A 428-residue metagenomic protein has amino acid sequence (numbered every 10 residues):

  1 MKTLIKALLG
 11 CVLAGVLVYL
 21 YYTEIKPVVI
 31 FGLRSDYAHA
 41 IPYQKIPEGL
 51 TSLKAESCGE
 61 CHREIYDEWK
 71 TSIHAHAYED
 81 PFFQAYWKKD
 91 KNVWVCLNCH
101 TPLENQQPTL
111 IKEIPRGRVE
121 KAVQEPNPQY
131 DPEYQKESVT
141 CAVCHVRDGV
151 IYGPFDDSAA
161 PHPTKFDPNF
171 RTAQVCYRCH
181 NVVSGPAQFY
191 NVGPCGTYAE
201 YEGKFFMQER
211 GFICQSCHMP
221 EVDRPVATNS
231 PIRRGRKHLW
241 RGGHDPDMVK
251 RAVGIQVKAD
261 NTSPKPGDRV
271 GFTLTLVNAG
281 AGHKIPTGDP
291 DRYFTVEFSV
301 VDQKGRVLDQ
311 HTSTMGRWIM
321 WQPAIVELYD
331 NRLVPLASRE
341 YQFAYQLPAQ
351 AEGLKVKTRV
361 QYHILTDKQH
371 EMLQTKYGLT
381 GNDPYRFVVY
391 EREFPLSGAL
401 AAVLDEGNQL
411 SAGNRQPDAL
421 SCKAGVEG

Functional and structural regions predicted by a protein language model:
M1-L13: N-terminal Sec-pathway targeting helices
K6-L9, G32-P47, P115-Q124, H218 (+2 more regions): Charged, low-complexity, helix/coiled-coil-prone segments
L9, G59, L97, A419-L420: Secreted/extracellular small peptides and ectodomain modules produced from precursors
G15-R171, V175-Q208: Sequence context of c-type cytochrome heme-c attachment sites
G211, Q215-S216, P220-N408, P417 (+2 more regions): Short, conserved sequence motifs used for protein processing/export or organelle targeting and for catalysis
